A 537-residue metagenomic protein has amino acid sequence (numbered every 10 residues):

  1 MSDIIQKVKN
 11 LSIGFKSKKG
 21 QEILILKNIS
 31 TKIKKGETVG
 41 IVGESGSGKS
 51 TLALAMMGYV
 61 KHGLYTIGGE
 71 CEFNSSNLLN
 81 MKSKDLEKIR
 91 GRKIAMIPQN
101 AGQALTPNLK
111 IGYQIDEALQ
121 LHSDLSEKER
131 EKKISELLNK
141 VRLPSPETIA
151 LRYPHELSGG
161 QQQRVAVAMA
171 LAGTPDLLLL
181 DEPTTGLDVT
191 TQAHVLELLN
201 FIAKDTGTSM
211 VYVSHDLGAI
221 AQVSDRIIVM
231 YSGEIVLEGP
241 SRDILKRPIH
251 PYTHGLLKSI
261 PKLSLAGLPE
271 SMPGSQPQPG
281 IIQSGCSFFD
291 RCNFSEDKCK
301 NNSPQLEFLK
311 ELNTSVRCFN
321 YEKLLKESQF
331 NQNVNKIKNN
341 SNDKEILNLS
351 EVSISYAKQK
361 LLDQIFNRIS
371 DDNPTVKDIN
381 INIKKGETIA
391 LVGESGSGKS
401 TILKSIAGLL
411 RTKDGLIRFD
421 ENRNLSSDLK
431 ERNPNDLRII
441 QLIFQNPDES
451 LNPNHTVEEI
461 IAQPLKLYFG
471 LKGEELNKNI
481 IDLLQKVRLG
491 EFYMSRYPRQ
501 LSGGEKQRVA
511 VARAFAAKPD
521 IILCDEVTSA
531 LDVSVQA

Functional and structural regions predicted by a protein language model:
I4, E147-A150, P240-I346, Q359: Short catalytic/signature loops enriched in Gly
M57, K61, A407: Helix-to-loop junction immediately C-terminal to a conserved catalytic motif
N77, E129-T148, E474-F492: Conserved ABC ATPase "signature" region
L78-A95, L121, R242-P248, P277-Q283 (+4 more regions): ABC ATPase NBD coupling module
Y153-L157, Q161, Y497-L501, E505: Conserved ABC ATPase signature
A172-D176, A516-D520, Q536: A short, proline-enriched helix->beta-strand linker immediately N-terminal to the Walker B motif in ABC-type P-loop
L187-L268, L531, Q536-A537: P-loop NTP-binding/switch modules centered on Walker-like glycine-rich loops
